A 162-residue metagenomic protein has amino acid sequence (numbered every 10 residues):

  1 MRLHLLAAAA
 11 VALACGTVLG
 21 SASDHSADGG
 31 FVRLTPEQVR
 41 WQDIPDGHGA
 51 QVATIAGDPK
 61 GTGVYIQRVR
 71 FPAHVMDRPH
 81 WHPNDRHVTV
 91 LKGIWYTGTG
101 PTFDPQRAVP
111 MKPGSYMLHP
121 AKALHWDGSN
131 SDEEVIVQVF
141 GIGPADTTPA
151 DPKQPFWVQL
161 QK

Functional and structural regions predicted by a protein language model:
M1-H4: Positively charged n-region of N-terminal signal peptides that target proteins for export
A7-T17: Bacterial N-terminal signal peptides
S21-R68, P152-K162: A short, N-terminal "cap"/entry segment at the start of jelly-roll beta-barrel domains of the cupin/DSBH fold
G30-V32, Q106-R107, W126-K162: Double-stranded beta-helix
Y65-H82, P120-K122: Conserved short histidine dyad/triad with adjacent acidic residue
P72-V75, W81-T102: Glycine- and acidic-residue-biased ligand/ion/polar-headgroup-sensing regions
D77-P79, T97-G98, H119, L124-N130: Short beta-strand His + acidic residue motifs that chelate non-heme Fe in jelly-roll/DSBH and cupin folds
P101-K122: Short acidic-glycine-tyrosine-enriched beta hairpin
